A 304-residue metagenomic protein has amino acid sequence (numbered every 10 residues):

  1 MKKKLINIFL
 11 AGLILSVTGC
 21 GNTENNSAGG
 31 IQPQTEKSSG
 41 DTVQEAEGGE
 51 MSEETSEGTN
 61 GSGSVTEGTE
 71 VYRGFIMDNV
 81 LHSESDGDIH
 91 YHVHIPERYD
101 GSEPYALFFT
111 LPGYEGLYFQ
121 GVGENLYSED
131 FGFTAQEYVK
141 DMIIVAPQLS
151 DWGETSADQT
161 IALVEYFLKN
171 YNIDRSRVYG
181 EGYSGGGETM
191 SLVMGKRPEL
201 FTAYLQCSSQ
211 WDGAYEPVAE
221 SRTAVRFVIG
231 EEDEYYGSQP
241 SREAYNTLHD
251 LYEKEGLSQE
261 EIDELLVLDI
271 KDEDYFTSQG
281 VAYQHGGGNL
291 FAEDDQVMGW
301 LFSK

Functional and structural regions predicted by a protein language model:
K2-E24: Sec-dependent N-terminal signal peptides of Gram-positive bacterial secreted proteins and lipoproteins
C20-L107, E188, V193, K254-E264: A domain-start/cap signature at the N-terminus of enzymes
R98-E103, W152-S184: Gly/Ser-rich "nucleophile elbow"/oxyanion-hole loop immediately N-terminal to the catalytic nucleophile in hydrolases
Y105-L107, L111-I161: Active-site machinery of serine-nucleophile hydrolases
G113-L117, L149-E154, S184-E188, S209-G213 (+2 more regions): Solvent-exposed loop/turn segments at secondary-structure junctions within structured extracellular/periplasmic domains
K140, A219-V225: Short, proline-enriched alpha-helix->beta-strand connector loops that line the catalytic pocket of alpha/beta-hydrolase
N170, S176-E220: Primarily recognizes the serine-hydrolase "nucleophile elbow" in alpha/beta-hydrolase and SGNH/GDSL folds
V228, E232-Y236, R242, E253-K304: C-terminal catalytic histidine-bearing segment of alpha/beta-hydrolase fold enzymes
